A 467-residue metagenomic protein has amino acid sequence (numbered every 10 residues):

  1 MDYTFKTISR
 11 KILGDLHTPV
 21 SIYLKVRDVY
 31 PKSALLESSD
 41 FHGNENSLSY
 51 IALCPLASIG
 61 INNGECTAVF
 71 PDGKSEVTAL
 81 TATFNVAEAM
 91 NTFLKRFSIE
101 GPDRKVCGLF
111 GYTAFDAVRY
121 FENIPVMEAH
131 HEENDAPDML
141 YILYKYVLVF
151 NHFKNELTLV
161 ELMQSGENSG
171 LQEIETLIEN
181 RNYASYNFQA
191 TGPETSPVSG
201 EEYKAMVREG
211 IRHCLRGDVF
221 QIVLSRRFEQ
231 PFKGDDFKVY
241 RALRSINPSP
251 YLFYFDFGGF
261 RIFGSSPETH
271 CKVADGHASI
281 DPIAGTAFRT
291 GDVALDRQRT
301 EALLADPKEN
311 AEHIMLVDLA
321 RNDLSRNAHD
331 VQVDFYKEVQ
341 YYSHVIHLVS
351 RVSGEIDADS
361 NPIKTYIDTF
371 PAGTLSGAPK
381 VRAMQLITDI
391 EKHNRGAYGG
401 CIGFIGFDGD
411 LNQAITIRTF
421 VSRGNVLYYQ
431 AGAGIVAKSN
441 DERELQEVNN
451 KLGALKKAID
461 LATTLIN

Functional and structural regions predicted by a protein language model:
M1-N467: Extended alpha-helical targeting/anchoring segments, especially N-terminal organellar/secretory targeting helices
